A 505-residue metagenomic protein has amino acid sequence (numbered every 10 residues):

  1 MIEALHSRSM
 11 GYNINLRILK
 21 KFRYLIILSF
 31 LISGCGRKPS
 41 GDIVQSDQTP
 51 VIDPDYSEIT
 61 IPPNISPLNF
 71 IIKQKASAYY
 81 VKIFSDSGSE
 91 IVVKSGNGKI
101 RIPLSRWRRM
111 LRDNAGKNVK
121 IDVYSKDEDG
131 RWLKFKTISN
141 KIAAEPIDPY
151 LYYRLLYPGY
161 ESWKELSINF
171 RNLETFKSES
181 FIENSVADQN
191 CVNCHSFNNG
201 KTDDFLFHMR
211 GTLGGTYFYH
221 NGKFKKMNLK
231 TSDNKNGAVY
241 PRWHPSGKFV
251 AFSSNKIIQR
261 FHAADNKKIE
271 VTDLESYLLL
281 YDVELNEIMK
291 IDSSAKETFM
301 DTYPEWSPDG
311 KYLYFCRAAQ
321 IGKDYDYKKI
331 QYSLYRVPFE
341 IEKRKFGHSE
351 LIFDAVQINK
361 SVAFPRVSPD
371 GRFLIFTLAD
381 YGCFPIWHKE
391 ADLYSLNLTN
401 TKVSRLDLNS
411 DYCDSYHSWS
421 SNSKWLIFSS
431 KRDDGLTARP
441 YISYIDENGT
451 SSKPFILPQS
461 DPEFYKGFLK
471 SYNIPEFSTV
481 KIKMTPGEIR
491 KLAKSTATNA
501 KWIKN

Functional and structural regions predicted by a protein language model:
E3-L5, S29: Compositionally biased, low-complexity segments
H6, Y12-N15: Intrinsic-disorder-associated, low-complexity terminal segments enriched in Asp/Asn/His/Tyr and depleted of Lys/Arg
I14-Y24: Bacterial N-terminal signal peptides that target proteins for export
Y24-S33: Bacterial N-terminal signal peptides
C35-N505: Sequence signature of WD/YWTD-type beta-propeller architectures
